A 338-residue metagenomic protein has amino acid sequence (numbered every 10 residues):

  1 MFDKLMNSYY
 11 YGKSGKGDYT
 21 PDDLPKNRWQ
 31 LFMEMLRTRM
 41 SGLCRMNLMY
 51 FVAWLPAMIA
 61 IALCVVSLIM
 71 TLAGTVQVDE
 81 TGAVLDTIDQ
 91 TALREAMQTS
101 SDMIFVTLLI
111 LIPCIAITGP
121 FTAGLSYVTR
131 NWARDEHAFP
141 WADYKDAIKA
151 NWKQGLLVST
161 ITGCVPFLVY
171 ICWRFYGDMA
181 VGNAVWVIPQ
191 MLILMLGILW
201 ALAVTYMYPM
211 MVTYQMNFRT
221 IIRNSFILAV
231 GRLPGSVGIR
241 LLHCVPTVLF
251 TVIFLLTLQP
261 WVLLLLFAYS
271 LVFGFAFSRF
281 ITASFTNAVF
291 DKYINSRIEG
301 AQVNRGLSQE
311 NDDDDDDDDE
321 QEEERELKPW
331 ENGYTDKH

Functional and structural regions predicted by a protein language model:
M1-R174, W186, A203-T205, M210-T220 (+3 more regions): Helix-coil boundary and N-terminal low-complexity module in membrane systems
F175-G182: Membrane-interface helix termini and inter-helical loops of multi-pass transporters
I188-G197: Alpha-helical transmembrane segments of multi-pass membrane proteins
